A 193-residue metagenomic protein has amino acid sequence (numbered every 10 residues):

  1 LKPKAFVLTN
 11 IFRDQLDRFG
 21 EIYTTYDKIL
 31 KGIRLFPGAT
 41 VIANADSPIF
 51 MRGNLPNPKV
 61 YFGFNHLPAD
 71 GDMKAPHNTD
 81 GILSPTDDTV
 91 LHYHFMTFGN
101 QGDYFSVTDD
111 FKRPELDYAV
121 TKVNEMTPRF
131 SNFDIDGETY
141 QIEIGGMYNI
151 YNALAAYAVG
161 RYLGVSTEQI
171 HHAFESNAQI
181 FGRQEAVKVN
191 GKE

Functional and structural regions predicted by a protein language model:
L1-H94, G99: Flexible active-site lid/hinge loop adjacent to a nucleotide/diphosphate and Mg2+-phosphate binding pocket
K2-R13, Q101-E115, Q141-E175: A conserved, hydrophobic alpha-helical segment in the catalytic core of large ATP/adenylate-utilizing enzymes
R34-G38, L55, T89, F111-P114 (+3 more regions): Generic secondary-structure signature for well-ordered alpha-helical cores
Y61-F62, H92-H94, P114-A119, T139-G145: Short amphipathic beta-strand/extended segments with alternating polar/hydrophobic composition
G81-I82, D103-V107, F130-I135: Short polybasic amphipathic segments
D88, I135-G137, G191: Residue-level detection of beta-strand-connecting loop/turn positions
D110-M126: Short metal-binding segments enriched for Cys and/or His
T121-P128, E143, V159-E193: Gly/charged, well-structured mid-domain segments that form the phosphate/adenylate-handling core of ATP-dependent
